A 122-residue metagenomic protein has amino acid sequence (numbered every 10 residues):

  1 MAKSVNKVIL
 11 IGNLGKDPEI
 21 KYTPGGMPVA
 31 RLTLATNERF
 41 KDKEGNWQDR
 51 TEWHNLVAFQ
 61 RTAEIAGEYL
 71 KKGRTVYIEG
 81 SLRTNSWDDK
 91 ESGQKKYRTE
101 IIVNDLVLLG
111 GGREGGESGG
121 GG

Functional and structural regions predicted by a protein language model:
M1-G122: Single-stranded nucleic acid-binding surfaces, predominantly the OB-fold ssDNA-binding core
